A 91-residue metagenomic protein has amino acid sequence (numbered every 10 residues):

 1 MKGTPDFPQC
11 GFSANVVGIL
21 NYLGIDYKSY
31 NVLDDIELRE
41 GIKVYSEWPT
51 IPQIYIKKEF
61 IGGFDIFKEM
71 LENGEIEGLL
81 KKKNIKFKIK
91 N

Functional and structural regions predicted by a protein language model:
M1-D26: Local sequence-structure signature of Cys/Sec-based thiol-disulfide redox active-site neighborhoods
P5, L33-E37, P49, Y55-I56 (+1 more regions): Eukaryote-biased feature marking scaffold/signaling PDZ-domain proteins and nuclear chromatin regulators
P5-Q9, N31-V32, E69: Amphipathic alpha-helical protein-protein interaction segments
L20, Y27, I51-I54, F67: Structural signal for hydrophobic/aromatic residues that build the beta-strand cores of folded beta-sheet domains
N21-R39: Thiol-based oxidoreductase modules, predominantly thioredoxin-like and allied folds used for disulfide exchange
V44-T50: Thiol/disulfide oxidoreductase modules built on the thioredoxin-like
I56-I89: Non-catalytic, surface beta->alpha helical segment in thiol-disulfide oxidoreductase systems
